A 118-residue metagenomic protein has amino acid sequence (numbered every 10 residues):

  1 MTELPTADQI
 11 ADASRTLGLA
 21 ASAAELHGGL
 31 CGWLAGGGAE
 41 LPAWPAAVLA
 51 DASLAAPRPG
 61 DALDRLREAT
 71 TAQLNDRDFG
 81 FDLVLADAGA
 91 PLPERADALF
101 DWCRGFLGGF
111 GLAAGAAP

Functional and structural regions predicted by a protein language model:
M1-C103, L107-P118: Domain-length accessory/inserted modules outside core catalytic folds
